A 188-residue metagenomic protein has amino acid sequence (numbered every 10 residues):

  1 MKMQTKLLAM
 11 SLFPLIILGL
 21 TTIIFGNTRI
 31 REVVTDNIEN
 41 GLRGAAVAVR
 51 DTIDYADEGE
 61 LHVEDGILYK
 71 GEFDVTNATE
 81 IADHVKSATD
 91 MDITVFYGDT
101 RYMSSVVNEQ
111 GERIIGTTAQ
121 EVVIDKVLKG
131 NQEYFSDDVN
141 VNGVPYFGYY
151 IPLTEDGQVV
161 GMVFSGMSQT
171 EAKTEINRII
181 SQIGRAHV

Functional and structural regions predicted by a protein language model:
M1-R29, G184-R185: Extreme N-terminal signal-anchor transmembrane helix of membrane signaling/transducer proteins, especially in bacteria
L15, F25-D51, R178-I179: Juxtamembrane membrane-water interface segments immediately C-terminal to a transmembrane helix
I24, R101-N108: Amphipathic coiled-coil signal-relay and dimerization helices
N40, G44-A56, I81-M103, E133: Short N-terminal helix-loop-first-beta-strand/juxtamembrane motif that initiates sensory/input modules
T76-D90, S105-V141: Extracytoplasmic/periplasmic sensor domains and loops in membrane signaling proteins
F96, I124, L153-V159: Core beta-strand residues in small-molecule sensory/regulatory alpha/beta domains
D138-N140, G148-G157: A short, hydrophobic, proline-anchored segment that marks a local hinge/packing element in signaling and regulatory
G143, T154-D156, F164-S181: Helix-start (N-cap) segments at beta->loop->alpha junctions that couple sensory/regulatory domains to adjoining helices
